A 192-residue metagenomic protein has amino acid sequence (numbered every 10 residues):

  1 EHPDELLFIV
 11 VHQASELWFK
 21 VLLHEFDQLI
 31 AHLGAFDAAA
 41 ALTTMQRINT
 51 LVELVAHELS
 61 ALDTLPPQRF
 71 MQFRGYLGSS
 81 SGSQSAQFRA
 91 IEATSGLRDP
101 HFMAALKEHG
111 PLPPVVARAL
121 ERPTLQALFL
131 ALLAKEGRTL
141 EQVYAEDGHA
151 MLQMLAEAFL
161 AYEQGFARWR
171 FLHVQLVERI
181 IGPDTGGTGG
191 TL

Functional and structural regions predicted by a protein language model:
E1-L192: Surface-exposed peri-terminal alpha-helical interaction modules
